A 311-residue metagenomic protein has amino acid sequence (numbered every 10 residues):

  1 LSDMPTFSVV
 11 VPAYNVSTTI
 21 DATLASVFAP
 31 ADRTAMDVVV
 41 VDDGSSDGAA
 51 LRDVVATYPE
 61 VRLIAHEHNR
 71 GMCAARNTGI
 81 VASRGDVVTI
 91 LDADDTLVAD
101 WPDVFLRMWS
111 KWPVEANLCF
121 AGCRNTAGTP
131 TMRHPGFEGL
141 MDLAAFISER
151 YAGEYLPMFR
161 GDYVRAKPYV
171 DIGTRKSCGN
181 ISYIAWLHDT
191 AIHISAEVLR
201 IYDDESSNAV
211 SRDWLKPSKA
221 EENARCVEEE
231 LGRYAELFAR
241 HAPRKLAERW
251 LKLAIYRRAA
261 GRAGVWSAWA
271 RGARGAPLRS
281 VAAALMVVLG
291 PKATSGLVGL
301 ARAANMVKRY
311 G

Functional and structural regions predicted by a protein language model:
T6-S8, D37, I181: Cell-envelope/extracellular polymer assembly enzymes that use nucleotide-activated donors
V16-A29: Short, well-formed alpha-helical segments that are part of the catalytic scaffolds of diverse glycosyltransferases
S26, D42-R52, H68, D92: A conserved acidic beta->alpha catalytic loop
H66-S83: Glycine-rich, basic loop-to-helix element that forms the pyrophosphate-binding segment of sugar-nucleotide handling
V88: Short aromatic/hydrophobic "clamp" motif used to bind/position activated sugar donors
D100-M132: Conserved donor NDP-sugar-binding/catalytic core segment of glycosyltransferases
H134-D213: Conserved nucleotide-sugar donor-binding catalytic segment
A196-G311: C-terminal subregions of glycosyltransferases and related glycan-biosynthesis enzymes
